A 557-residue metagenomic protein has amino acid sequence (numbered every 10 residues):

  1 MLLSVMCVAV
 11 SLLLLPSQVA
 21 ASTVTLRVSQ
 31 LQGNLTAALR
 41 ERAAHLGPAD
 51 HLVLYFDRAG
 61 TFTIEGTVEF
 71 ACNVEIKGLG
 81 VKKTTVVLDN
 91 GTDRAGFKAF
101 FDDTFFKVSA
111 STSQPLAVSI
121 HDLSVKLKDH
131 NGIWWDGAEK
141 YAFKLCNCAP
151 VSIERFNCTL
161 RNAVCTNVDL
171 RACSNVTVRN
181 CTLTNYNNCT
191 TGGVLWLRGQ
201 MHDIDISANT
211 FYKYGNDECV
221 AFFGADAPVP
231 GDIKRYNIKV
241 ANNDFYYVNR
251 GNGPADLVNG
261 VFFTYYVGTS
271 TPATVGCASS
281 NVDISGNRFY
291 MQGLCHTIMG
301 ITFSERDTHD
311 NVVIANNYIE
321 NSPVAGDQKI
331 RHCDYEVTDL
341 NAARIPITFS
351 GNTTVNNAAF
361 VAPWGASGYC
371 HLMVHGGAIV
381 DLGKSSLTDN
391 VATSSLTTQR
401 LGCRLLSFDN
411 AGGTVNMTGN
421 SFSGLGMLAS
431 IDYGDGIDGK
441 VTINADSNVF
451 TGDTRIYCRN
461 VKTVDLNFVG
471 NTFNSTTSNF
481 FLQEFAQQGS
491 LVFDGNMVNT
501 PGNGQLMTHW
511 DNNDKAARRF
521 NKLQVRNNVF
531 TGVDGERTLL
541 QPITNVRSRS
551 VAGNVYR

Functional and structural regions predicted by a protein language model:
S4-L14: Bacterial N-terminal signal peptides
V19-S22: Boundary at the C-terminal end of the N-terminal hydrophobic targeting segment
S29-R40, P48-E75, L79-D93, V125: N-terminal extracellular ligand-recognition/capping segment immediately after the signal peptide
T36-R40, E65-T67, N90-S111, N131-L145 (+14 more regions): Extracellular beta-strand/beta-solenoid scaffold signature
Y55, T63, E69, E75-K77 (+30 more regions): Extracellular beta-strand solenoid repeats
E75-K82, K98-R161, T177-C181, S207 (+4 more regions): Parallel beta-helix/beta-solenoid
V525-F530, V546-R557: Extracellular/surface-exposed low-complexity segments
